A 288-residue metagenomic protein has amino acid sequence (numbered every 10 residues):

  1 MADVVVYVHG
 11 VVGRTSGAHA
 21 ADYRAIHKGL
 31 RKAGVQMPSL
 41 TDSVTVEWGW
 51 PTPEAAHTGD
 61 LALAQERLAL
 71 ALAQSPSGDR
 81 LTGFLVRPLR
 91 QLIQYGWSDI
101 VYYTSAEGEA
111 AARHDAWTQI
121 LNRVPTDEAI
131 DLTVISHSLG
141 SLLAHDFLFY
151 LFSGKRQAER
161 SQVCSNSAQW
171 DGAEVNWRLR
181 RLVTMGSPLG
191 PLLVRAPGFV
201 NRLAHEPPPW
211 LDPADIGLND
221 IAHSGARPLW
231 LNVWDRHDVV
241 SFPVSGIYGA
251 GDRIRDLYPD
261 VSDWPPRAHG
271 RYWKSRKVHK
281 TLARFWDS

Functional and structural regions predicted by a protein language model:
V5-R14, D22-R24, V101-N219, W230: Serine-dependent carboxylesterase/thioesterase catalytic core of lipase-like alpha/beta-hydrolase/SGNH enzymes
V11-G13, H27-E128: Active-site catalytic motif of lipid deacylating hydrolases and related acyltransferases
G17-A21, A33-G34: N-terminal extension/subdomain marker
H19-A20, E54-D60, D146, P191-G198 (+1 more regions): Short aromatic-enriched loop/helix-cap "lid" or pocket-rim segments at secondary-structure transitions that line
A21-G29, T281: Alpha-helical scaffold elements adjacent to nucleotide-binding pockets in ATP/GTP-utilizing enzyme cores
S39-T41, W177-R178, G225-P228: A short helix-to-beta-strand connector/capping loop
W48-E54, S138-G140, S187-P188, R236-H237: Short, internal active-site loops enriched in acidic
R181, S187-S288: Lipolytic serine-hydrolase domain surface
